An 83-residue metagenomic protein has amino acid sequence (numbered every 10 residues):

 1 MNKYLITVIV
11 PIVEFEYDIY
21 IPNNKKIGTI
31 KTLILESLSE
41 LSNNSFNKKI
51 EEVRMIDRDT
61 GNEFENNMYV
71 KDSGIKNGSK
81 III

Functional and structural regions predicted by a protein language model:
M1-I83: Ubiquitin system architectures
